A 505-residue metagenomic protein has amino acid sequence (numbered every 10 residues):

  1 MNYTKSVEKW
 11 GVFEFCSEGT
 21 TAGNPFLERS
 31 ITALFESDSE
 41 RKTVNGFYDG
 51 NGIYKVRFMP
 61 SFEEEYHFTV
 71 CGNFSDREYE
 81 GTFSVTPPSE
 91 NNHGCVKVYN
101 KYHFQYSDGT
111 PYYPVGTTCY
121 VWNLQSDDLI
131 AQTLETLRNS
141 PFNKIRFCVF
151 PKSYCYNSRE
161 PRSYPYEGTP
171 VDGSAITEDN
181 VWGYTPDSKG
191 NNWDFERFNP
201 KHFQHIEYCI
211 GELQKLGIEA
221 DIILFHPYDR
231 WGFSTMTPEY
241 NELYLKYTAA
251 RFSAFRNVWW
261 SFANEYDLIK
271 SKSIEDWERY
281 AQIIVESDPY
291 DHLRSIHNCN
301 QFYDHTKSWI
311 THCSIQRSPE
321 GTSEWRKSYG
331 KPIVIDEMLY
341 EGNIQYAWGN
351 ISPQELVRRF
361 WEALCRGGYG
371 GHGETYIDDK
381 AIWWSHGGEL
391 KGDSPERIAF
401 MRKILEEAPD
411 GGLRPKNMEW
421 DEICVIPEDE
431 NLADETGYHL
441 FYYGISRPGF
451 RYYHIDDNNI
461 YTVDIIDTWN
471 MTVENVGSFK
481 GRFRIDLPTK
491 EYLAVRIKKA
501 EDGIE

Functional and structural regions predicted by a protein language model:
M1-S39, V44-F47, T82-P88, D421-C424 (+1 more regions): Non-catalytic, glycine-rich low-complexity segments
N2-Y3, N24-P25, N343, L356-G477 (+1 more regions): Aromatic- and carboxylate-lined catalytic core of secreted/periplasmic carbohydrate-active enzymes
V12, E28-T32, T43, E65 (+3 more regions): Exposed beta-strand and adjacent loop surfaces of beta-rich binding modules that mediate intermolecular recognition
L34, E40-H103, D108: Extended acidic/polar, glycine-enriched regions that form or flank non-catalytic beta-rich accessory modules
D38-N45, N470-S478: Surface-exposed loop/edge segments in extracytoplasmic proteins
E90-E320: Active-site mouth of glycoside hydrolases
S234, K270-E275, I344-P353, H386-G387: Short, flexible/disordered intra-domain loops and linkers
D291, K307-K380: Catalytic-core region of carbohydrate-active enzymes that cleave or remodel glycosidic bonds
